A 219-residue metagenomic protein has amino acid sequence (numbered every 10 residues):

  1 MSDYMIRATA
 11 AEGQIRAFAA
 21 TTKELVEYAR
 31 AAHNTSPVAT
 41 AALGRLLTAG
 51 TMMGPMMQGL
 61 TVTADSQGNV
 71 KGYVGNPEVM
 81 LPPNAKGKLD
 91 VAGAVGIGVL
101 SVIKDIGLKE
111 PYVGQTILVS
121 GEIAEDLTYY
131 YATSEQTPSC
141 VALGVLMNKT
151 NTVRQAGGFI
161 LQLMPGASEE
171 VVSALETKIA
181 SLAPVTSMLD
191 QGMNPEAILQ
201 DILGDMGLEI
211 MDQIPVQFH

Functional and structural regions predicted by a protein language model:
S2-D212: Interaction interfaces in information-processing and related assembly proteins
P215: Flanking scaffold residues of small Cys/His-coordinated metal-binding clusters
F218-H219: Local cysteine-cluster metal-coordination motifs and their immediate loop/turn environment, predominantly Fe-S cluster
